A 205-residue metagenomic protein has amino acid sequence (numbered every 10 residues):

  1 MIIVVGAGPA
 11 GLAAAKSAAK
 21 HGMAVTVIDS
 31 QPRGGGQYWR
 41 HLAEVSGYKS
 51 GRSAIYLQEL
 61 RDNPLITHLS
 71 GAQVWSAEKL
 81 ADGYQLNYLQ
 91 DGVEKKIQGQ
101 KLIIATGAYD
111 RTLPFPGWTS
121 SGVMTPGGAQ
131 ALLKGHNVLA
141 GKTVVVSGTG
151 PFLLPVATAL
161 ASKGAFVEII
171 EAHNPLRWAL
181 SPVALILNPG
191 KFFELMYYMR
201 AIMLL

Functional and structural regions predicted by a protein language model:
M1-A24, P155-S162: N-terminal Rossmann-like FAD-binding beta1-loop-alpha1 element of flavoenzymes
I2-V5, S53-T143, P151: FAD-binding core/adjacent interface of flavoenzyme oxidoreductases
A7-G8, H136-I170: Rossmann-like flavin
A13-H21, R40-R61: N-terminal FAD cofactor-binding segment of flavoenzymes
K20-Y38, V167-R177: Glycine-rich FAD pyrophosphate-binding loop
Q31-R52, L113-G117, R177-F192: Conserved N-terminal glycine-rich FAD pyrophosphate-binding loop of Rossmann-like flavoproteins
L60-L86, K163-L205: A Rossmann-like FAD-binding core segment of flavoenzymes
